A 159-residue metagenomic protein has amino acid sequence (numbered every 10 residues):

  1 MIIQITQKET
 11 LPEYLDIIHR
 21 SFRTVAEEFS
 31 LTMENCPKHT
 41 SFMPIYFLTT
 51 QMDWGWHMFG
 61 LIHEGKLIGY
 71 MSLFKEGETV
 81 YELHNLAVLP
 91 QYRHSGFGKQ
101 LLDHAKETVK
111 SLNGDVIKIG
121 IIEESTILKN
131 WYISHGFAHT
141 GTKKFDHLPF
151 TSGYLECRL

Functional and structural regions predicted by a protein language model:
M1-I3: Extreme N-terminal starter segment of soluble prokaryotic enzymes
I5-N85, L89-P90, L102-H104, T108 (+2 more regions): Acetyl-CoA-dependent GNAT
P37-K38, S95, K118: A generic secondary-structure micro-motif detector that highlights 1-2 residue hydrophobic/ambivalent hotspots embedded
G65-K66, L89-D103, L112, E123-N130 (+1 more regions): Conserved glycine-rich acetyl-CoA-binding loop
D115-K129, I133-H135, T142-L159: C-terminal "cap" of GNAT-fold acetyltransferases
